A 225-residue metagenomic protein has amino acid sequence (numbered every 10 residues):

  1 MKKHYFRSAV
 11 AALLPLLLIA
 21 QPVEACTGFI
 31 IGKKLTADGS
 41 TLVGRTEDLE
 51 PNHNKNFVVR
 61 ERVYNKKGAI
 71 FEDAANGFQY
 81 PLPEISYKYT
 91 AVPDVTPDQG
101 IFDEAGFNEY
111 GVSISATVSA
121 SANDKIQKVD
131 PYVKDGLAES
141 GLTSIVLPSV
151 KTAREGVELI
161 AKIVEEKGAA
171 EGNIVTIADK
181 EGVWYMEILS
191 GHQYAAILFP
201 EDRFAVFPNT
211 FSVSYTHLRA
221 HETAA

Functional and structural regions predicted by a protein language model:
K2-V10: Bacterial N-terminal signal peptides that target proteins for export
A11-L18: Bacterial N-terminal signal peptides
Q21-A25: Sec/Tat signal peptide C-region and signal peptidase I cleavage site
C26-L35: Short N-terminal segments immediately surrounding and downstream of signal-peptide cleavage
G32, L137-G168: Alpha/propeptide regions of enzymes that mature by internal proteolysis
E47-P83: Active-site-surrounding "flap" and adjacent substrate/cofactor-binding loops of secreted or lumenal enzymes, prototyped
N108, S115-S119, I126, V133-K134 (+1 more regions): Catalytic cofactor-binding cores of redox enzymes
H217-A225: Single conserved hydrophobic/aromatic residue that forms the stacking wall/gate of nucleotide- or nucleobase-binding
